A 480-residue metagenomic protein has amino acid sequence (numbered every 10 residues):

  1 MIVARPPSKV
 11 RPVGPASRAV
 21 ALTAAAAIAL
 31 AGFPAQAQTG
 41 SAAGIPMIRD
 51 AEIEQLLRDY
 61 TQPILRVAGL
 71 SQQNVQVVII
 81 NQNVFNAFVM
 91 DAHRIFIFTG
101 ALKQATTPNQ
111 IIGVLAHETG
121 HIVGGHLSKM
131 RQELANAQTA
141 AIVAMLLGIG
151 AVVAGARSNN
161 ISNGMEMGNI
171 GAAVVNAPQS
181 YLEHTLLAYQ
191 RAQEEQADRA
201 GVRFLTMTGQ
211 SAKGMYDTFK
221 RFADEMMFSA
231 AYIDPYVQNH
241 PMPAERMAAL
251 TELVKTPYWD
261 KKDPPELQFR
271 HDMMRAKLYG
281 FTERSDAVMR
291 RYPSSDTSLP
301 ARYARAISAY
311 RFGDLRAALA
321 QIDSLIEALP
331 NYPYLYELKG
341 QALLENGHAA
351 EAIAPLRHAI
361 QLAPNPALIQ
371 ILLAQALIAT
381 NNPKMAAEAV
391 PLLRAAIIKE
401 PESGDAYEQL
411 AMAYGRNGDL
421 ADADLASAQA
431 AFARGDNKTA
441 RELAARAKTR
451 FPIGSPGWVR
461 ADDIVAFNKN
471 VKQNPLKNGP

Functional and structural regions predicted by a protein language model:
G44, R49-A51, Q55, V77 (+3 more regions): Extracytoplasmic and endomembrane cell-envelope/extracellular-matrix remodeling and assembly machinery
T119-N136, A154: Catalytic Zn2+-binding segment of zinc metalloproteases
R291, S324-L325, H358-A359, A395-A396 (+2 more regions): Canonical positions in the second alpha-helix
L299, P333-Y334, A367-L368, G404-D405 (+3 more regions): Helix-start (N-cap) detector for alpha-helical repeat units in TPR-like alpha-solenoids, especially tetratricopeptide
R305, K339, L373-A376, L410 (+3 more regions): Structural register within alpha-helical repeat arrays
F312, N346, T380-P383, N417 (+2 more regions): Structural motif corresponding to the intra-repeat A-B loop/turn of tetratricopeptide repeats
